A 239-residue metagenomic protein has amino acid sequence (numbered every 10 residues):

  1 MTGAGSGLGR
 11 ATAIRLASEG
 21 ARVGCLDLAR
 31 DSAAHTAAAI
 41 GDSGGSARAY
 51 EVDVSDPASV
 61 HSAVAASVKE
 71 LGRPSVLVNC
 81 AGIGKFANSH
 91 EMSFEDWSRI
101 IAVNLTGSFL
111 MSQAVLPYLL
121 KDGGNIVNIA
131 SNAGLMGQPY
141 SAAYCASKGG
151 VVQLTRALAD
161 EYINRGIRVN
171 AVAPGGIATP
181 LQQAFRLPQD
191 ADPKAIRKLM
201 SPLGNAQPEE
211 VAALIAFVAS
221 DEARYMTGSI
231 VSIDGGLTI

Functional and structural regions predicted by a protein language model:
A21-H35: Conserved glycine-rich Rossmann-like NAD(P)H-binding loop of the short-chain dehydrogenase/reductase
N88-S89, S93-S98, I196-R197: Substrate-binding pocket helix/loop in short-chain dehydrogenase/reductase
F109-S112, Y118, N205-I233, T238: C-terminal substrate-recognition "lid" of short-chain dehydrogenase/reductases
S112, S147, T155: Active-site helix of classical SDR
P117, D160-N164, R224: Alpha-helical segment proximal to the catalytic Tyr-Lys
S131: Residue(s) in the substrate-gating loop at a strand-loop-helix junction that position the organic substrate next
D190-E210: Catalytic Tyr-x(3-8)-Lys segment
